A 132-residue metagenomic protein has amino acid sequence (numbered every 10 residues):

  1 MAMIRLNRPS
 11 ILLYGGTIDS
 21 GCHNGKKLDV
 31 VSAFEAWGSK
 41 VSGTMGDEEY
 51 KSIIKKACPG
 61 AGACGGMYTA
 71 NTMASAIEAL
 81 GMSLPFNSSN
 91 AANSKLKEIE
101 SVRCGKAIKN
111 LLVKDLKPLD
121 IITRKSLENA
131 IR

Functional and structural regions predicted by a protein language model:
M1-R132: Active-site cavity-forming subdomains of large catalytic enzyme subunits
